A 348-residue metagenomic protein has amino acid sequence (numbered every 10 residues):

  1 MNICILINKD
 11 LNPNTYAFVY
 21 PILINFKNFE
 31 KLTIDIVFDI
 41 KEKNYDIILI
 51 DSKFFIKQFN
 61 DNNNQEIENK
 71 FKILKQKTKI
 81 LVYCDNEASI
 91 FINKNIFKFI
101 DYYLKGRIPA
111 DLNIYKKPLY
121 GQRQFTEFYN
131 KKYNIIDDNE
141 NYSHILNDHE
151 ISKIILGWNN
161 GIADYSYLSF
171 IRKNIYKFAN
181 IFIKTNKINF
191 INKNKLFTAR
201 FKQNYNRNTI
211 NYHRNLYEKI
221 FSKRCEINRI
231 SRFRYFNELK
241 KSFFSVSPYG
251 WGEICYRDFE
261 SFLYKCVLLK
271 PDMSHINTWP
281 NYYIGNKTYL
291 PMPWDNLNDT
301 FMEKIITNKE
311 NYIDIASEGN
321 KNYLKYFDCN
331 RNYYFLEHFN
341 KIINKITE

Functional and structural regions predicted by a protein language model:
N2-F38, E42-Y256, L269-G285, N330: Nucleotide-sugar donor-binding catalytic core of glycosyltransferases
R229-T347: Catalytic binding pocket for nucleotide-activated donors in carbohydrate/polymer assembly enzymes
